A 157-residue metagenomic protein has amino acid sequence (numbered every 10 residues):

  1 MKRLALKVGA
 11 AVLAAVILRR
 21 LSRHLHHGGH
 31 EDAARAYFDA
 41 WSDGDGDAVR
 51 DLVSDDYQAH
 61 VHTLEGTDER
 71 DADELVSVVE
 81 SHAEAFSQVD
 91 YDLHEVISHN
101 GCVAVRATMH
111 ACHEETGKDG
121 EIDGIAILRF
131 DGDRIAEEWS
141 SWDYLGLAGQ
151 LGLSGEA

Functional and structural regions predicted by a protein language model:
K2-A157: C-terminal and inter-domain tail/linker signature
